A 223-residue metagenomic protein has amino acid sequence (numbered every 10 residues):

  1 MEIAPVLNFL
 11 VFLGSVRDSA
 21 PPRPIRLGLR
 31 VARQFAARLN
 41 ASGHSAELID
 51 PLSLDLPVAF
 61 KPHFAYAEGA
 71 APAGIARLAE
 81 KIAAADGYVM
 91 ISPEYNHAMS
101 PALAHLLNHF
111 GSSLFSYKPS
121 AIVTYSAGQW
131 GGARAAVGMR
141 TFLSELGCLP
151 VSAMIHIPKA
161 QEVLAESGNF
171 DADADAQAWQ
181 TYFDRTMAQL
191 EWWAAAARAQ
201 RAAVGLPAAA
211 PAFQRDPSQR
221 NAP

Functional and structural regions predicted by a protein language model:
M1-H105, Q177-D184, V204-P223: N-terminal beta1-alpha1-beta2 submodule of the flavodoxin-like/Rossmannoid cofactor-binding fold
I25, L52-L54, P93, S113 (+3 more regions): Flexible, active-site-adjacent loop/turn segments at secondary-structure boundaries
R30-F35, S45-E47, S116-P223: FMN-binding flavodoxin-like domain, especially the glycine-rich phosphate-binding loop
A67-P150: Helix-loop-strand module that forms the ligand-binding subsite of alpha/beta enzymes
